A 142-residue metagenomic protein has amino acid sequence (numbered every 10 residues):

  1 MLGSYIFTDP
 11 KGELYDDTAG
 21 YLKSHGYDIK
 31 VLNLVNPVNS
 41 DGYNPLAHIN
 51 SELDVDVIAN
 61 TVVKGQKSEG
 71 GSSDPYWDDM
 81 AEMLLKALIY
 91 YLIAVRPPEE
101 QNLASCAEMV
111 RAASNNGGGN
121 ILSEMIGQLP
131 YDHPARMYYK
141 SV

Functional and structural regions predicted by a protein language model:
M1-Y91: Switch/coupling segment of Walker-type NTPase motor domains
W77, E82, K86-V142: Non-catalytic, charge-rich alpha-helical accessory subdomains
